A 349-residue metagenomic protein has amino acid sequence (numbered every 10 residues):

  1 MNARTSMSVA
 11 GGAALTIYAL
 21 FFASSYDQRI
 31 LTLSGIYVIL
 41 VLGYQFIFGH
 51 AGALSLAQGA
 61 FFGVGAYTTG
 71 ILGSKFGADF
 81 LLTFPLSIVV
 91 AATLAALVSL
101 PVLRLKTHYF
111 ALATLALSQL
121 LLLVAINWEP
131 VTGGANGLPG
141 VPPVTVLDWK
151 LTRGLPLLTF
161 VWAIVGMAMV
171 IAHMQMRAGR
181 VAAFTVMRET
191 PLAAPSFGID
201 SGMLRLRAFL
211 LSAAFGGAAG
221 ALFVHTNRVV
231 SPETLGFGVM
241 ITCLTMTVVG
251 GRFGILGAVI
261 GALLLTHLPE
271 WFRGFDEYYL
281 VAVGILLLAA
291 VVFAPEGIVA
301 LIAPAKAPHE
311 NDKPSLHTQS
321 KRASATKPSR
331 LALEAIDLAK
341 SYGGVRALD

Functional and structural regions predicted by a protein language model:
M1-T318: Transmembrane alpha-helices and adjacent helix-loop boundaries
S324-P328: Solvent-exposed beta-strand/coil patches in large extracellular/periplasmic or lumenal scaffold regions
L338: Hydrophobic adenine-recognition pocket in adenosine-nucleotide-binding enzymes
Y342: Conserved A-loop
